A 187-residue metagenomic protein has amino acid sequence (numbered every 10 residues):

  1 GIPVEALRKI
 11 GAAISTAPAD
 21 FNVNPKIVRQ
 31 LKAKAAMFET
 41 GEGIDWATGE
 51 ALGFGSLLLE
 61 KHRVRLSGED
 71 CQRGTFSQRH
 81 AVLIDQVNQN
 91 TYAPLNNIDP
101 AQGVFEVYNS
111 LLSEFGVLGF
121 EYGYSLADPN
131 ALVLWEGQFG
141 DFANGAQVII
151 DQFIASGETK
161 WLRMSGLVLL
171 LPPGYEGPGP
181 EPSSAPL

Functional and structural regions predicted by a protein language model:
G1-L187: Flexible, glycine-rich loop/tail regions that form catalytic "lids" or insertion modules at the edges of active sites
